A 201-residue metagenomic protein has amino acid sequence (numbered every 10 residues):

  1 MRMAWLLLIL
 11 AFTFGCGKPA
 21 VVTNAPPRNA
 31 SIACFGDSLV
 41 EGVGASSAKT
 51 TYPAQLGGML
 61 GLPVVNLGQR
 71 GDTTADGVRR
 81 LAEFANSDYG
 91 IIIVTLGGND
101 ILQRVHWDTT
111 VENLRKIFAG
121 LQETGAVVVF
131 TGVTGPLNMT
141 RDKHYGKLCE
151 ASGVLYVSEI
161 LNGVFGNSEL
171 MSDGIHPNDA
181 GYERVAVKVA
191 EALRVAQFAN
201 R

Functional and structural regions predicted by a protein language model:
A4-T13: Bacterial N-terminal signal peptides
L7, P53, Y145: Generic structural marker for isolated residues within well-ordered, non-membrane alpha-helices of soluble domains
F12, V65, V129: Conserved Rossmann-like nucleotide-binding pocket used by diverse enzymes that bind dinucleotide cofactors
F14-C16, N200: Generic detector of N-terminal low-structure segments
C16-T73, R80-Y89: Serine-esterase "nucleophile elbow" of acetyl-processing enzymes
G58-M59, V78-R201: Alpha-helical cap/lid subdomain in secreted, periplasmic, or secretory-pathway luminal O-acyl-processing enzymes
